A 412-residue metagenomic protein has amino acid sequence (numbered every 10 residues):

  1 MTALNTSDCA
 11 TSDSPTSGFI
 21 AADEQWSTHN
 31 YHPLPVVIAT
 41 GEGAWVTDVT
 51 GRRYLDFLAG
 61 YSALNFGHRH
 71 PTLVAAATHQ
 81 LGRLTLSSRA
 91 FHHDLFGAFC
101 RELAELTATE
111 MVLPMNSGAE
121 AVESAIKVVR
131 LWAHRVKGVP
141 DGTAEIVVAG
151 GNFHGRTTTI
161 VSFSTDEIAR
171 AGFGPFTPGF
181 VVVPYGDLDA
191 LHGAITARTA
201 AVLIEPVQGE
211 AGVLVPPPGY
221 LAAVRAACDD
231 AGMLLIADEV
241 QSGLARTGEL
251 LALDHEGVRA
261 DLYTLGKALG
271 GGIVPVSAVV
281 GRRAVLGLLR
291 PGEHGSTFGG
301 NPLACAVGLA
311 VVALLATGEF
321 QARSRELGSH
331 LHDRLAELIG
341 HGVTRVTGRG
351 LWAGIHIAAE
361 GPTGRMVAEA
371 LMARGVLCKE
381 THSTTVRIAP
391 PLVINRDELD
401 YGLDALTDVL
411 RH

Functional and structural regions predicted by a protein language model:
T2-H412: Conserved N-terminal phosphate-binding loop of PLP-dependent enzymes in the Aspartate aminotransferase
